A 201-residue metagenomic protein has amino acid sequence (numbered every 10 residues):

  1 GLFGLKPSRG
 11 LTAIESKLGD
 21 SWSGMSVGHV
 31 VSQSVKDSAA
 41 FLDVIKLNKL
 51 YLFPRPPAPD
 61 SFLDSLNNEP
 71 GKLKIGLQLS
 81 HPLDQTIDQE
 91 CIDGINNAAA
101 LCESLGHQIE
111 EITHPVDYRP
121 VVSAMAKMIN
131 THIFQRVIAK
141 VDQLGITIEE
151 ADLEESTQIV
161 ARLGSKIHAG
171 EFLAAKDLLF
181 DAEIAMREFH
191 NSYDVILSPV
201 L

Functional and structural regions predicted by a protein language model:
L2-G4, A126-N130: Short, hinge-like loop/turn segments at secondary-structure boundaries
F3-D93: A short helix-breaking turn/cap at a secondary-structure junction
P7-G10, K17, K36, D43-Y51 (+7 more regions): Generic secondary-structure signature for well-ordered alpha-helical cores
G24, F53-P59, L73-K74, Q78-H81 (+2 more regions): Flexible, acidic loop-helix segments that line cofactor/substrate-binding pockets
S61-D64, I87-H114, V137-I148, F172-Y193: Acyltransferase
N67-L79, M128-R187: Short helix-loop capping/hinge segments that flank enzyme active sites or metal/cofactor-binding pockets
V200: Glycine-rich, N-terminal phosphate-binding loop of Rossmann-like dinucleotide-binding domains
